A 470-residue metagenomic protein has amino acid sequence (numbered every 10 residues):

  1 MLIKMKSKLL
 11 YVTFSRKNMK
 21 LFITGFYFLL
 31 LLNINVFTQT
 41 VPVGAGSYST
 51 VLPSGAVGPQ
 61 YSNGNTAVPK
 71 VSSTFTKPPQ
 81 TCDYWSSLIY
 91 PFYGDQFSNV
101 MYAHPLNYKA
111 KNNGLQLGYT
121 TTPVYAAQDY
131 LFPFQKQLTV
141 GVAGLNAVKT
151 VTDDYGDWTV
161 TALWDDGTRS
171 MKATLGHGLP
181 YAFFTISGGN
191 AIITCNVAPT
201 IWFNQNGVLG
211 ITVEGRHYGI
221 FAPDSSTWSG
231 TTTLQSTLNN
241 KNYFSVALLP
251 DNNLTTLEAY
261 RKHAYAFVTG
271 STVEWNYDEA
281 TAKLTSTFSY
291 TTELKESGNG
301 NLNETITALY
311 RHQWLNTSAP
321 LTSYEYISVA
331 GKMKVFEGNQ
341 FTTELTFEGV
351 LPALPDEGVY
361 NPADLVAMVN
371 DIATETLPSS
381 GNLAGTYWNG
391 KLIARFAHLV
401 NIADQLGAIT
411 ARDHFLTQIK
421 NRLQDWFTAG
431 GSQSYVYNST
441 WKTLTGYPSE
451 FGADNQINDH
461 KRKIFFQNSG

Functional and structural regions predicted by a protein language model:
M1-T40: Bacterial Sec-dependent N-terminal signal peptides
L29-L31, L423, F466: Generic hydrophobic secondary-structure signal
Q39-N455, R462-K463: Ser/Thr/Asn(+Pro)-rich, low-complexity disordered segments
D459-S469: Short, intrinsically disordered, charge-balanced linker/junction segments flanking boundaries in proteins
